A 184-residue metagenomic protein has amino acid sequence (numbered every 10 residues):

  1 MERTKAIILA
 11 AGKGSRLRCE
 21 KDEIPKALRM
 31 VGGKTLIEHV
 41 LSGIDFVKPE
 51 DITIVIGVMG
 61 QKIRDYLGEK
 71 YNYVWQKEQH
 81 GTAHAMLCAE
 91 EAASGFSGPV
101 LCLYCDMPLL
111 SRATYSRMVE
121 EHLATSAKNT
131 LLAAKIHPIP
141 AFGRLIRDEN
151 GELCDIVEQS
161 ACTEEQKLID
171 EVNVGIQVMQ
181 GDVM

Functional and structural regions predicted by a protein language model:
M1, C19-E20, K167-I169: Short hydrophobic/aromatic segments of transmembrane alpha-helices and their interfaces
M1-I8, R16, M30, K34-C105 (+2 more regions): Conserved N-terminal catalytic core of the sugar/cofactor nucleotidyltransferase
K21, L67, V157: Short, flexible helix/strand-to-coil boundary loops that buttress conserved ligand/catalytic motifs in alpha/beta
D22-A27: Short alpha-helical oligomerization interface
L28, Y73, N129-L131: Conserved beta-strand scaffold positions in the cores of enzyme catalytic domains, especially in NTP/NDP-utilizing
Q61, L110-M184: Conserved core of the sugar-phosphate nucleotidyltransferase
